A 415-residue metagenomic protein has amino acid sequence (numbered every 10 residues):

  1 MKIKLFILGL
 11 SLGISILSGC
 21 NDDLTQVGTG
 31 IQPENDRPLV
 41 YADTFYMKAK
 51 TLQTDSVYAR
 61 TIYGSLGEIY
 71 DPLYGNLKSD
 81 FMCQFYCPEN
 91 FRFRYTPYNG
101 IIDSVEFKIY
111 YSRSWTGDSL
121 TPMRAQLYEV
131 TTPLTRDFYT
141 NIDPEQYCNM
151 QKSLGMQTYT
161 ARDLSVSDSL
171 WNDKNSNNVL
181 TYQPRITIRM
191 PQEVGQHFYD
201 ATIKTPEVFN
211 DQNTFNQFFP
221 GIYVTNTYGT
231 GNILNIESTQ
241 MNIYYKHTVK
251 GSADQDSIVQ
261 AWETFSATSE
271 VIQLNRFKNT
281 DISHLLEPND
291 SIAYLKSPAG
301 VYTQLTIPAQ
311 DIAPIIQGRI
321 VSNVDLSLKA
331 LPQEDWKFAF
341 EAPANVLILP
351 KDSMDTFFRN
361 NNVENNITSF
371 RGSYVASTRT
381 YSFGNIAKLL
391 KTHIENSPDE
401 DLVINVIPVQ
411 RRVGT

Functional and structural regions predicted by a protein language model:
K2-T415: Secreted, disulfide-rich extracellular signaling modules
